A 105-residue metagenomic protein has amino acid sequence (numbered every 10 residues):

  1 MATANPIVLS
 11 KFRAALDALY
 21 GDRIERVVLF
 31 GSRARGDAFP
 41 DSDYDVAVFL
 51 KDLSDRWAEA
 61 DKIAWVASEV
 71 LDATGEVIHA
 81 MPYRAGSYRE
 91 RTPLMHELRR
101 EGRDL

Functional and structural regions predicted by a protein language model:
M1-R26, A34-P40, K51-L105: Catalytic core of pol beta-like nucleotidyltransferases
D43-D45: Acidic active-site catalytic centers that drive phospho-/nucleotidyl reactions and related ester hydrolyses
A47-F49: Short hydrophobic/aromatic beta-strand micro-patches that form the beta-sheet surface supporting nucleotide- or nucleic
